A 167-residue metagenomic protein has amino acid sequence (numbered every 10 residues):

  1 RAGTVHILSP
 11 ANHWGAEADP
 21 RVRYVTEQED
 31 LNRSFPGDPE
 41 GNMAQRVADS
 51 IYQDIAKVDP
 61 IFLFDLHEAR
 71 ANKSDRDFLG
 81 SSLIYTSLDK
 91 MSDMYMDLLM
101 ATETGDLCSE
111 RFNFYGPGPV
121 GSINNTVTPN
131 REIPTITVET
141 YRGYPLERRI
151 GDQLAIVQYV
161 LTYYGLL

Functional and structural regions predicted by a protein language model:
R1-L167: Structured catalytic-domain cores with a bias toward divalent-metal coordination
